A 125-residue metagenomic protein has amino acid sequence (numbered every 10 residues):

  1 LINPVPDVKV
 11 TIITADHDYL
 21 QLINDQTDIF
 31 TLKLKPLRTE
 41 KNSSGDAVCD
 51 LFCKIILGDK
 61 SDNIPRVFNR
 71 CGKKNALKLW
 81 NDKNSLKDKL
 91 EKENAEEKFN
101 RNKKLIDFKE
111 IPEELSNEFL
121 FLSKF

Functional and structural regions predicted by a protein language model:
L1-K124: Extended two-metal-dependent nuclease catalytic cores across DNA- and RNA-processing enzymes
